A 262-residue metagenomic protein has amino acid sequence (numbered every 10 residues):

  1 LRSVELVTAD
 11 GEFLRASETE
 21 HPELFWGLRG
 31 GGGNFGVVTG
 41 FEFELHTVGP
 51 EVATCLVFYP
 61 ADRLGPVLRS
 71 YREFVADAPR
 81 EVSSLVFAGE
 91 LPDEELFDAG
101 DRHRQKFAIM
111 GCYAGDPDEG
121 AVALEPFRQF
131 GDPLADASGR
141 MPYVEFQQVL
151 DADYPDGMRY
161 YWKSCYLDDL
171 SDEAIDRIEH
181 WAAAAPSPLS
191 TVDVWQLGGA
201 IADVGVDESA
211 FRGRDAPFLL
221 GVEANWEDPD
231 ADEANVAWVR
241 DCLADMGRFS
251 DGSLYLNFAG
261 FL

Functional and structural regions predicted by a protein language model:
L1-L262: Soluble FAD-dependent oxygen oxidases
